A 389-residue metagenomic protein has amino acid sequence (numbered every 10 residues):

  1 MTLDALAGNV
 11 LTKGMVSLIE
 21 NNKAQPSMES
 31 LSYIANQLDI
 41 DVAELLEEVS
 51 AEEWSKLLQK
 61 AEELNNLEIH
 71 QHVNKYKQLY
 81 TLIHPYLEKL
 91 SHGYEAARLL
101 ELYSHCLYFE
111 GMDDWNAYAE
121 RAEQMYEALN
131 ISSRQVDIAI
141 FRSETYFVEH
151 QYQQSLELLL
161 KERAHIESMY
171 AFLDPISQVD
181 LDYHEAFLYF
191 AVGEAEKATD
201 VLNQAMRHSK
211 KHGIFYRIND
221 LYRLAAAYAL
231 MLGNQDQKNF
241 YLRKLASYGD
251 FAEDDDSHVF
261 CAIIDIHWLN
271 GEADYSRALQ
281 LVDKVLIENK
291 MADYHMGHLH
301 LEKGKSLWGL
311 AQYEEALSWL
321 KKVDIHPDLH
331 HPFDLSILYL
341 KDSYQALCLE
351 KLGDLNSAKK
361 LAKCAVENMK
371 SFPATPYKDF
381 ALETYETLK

Functional and structural regions predicted by a protein language model:
M1-L18: Short alpha-helical DNA-recognition segment
E29-E44, T387-K389: DNA major-groove recognition helix of helix-turn-helix/homeodomain DNA-binding modules
D39-K56: Short C-terminal boundary/hinge segments that cap the last helix of small helical domains
E53-W54, H92-A97, N130-I140, A171-D180 (+5 more regions): Alpha-solenoid helical repeat architecture
L58-Q71, A97-G111, D137-Q151, S177-V192 (+5 more regions): Tandem amphipathic alpha-helical repeat scaffolds
H72, Y76-L79, W115, S155 (+5 more regions): Single-residue signature of alpha-solenoid repeat helices
Y80-E88, E120-A128, L160-A171, L202-I214 (+5 more regions): Amphipathic alpha-helical segments of tetratricopeptide repeats
D324-K389: C-terminal non-catalytic interaction modules
